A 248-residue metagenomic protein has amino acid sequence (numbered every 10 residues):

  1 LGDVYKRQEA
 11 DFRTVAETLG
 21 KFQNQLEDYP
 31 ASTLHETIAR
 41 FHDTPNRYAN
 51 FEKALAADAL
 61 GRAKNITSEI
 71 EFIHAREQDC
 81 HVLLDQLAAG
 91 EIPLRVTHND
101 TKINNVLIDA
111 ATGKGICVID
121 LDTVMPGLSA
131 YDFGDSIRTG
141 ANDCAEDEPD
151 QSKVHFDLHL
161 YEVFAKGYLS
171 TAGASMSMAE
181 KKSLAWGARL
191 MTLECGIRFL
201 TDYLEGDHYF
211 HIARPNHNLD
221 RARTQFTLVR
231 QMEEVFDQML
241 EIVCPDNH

Functional and structural regions predicted by a protein language model:
D3-V15, D28-H98, I103-C117, H211-L219 (+2 more regions): ATP-dependent phospho-/nucleotidyl transfer catalytic cores
D11, P93-H98, M125, F156 (+3 more regions): Secondary-structure capping and boundary motifs in well-ordered enzyme cores
A16, G20-N24: Alpha-helical oligomerization interfaces and scaffolds
Q23-P30, L169-A172: Protein kinase-like catalytic domain
L55, E194-H248: ATP/Mg2+ or Mg2+-diphosphate-binding catalytic cores that bind nucleotide phosphates or diphosphates via glycine-rich
I119-V124: Activation of the activation-loop gatekeeper triad in protein kinase-fold domains
P126, A130-G173, L190-Y209: Active-site activation/catalytic loop segments of kinase-like enzymes and analogous catalytic loops in related
M176-A188: All-alpha amphipathic helical-bundle segments outside canonical DNA-binding/catalytic cores that form hydrophobic
